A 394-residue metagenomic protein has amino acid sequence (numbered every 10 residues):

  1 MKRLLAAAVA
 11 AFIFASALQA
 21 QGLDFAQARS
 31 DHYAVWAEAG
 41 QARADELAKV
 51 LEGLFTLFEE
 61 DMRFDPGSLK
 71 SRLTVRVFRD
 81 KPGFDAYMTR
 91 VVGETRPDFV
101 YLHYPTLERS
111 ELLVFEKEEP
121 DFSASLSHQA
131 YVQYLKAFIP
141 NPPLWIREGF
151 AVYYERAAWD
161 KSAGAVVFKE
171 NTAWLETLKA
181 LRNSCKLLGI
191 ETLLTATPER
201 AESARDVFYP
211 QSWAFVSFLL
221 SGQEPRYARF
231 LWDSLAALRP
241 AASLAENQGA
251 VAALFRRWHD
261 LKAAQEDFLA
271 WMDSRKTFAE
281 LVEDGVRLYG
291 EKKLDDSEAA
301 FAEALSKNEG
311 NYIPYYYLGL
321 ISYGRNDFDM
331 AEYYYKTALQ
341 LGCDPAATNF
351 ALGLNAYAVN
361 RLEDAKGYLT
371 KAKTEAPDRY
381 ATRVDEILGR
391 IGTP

Functional and structural regions predicted by a protein language model:
Q21-R147, Y154-K161, S184-L188, L194-D206 (+1 more regions): Juxtacatalytic substrate-recognition/specificity segment
K186-A299, G310, P314: Pan-zinc metallopeptidase signature
F278, Y312-I313, P345-A347, Y380-A381: Helix-start (N-cap) detector for alpha-helical repeat units in TPR-like alpha-solenoids, especially tetratricopeptide
Y317, A351, D385-I387: Canonical tetratricopeptide repeat
